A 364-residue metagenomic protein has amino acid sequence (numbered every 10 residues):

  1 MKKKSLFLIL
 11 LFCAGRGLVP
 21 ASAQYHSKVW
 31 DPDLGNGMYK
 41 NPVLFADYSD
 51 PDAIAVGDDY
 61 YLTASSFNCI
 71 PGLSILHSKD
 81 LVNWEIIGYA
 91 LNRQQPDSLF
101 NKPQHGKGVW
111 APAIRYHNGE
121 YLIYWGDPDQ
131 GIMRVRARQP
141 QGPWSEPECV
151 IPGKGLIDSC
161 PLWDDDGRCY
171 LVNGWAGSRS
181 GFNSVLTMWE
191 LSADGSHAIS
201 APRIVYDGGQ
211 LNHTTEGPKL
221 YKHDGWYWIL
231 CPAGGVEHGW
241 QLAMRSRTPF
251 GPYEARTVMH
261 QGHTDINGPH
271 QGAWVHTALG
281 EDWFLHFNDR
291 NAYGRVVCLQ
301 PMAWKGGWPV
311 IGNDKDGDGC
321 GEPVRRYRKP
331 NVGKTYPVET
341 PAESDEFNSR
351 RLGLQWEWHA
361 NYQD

Functional and structural regions predicted by a protein language model:
M1-Q24: Bacterial Sec-dependent N-terminal signal peptides
S22-D364: Carbohydrate-active catalytic/glycan-binding domains of CAZyme proteins, especially the secreted or lumenal ectodomains
